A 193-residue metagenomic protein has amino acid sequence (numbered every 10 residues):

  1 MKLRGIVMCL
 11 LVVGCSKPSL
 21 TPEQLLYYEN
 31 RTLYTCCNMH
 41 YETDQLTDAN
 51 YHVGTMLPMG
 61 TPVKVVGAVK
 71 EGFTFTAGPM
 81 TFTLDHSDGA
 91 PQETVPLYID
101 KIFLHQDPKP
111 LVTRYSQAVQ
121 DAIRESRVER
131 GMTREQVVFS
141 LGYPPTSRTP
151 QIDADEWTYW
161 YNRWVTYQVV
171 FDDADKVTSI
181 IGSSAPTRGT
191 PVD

Functional and structural regions predicted by a protein language model:
K2-M8: Sec-dependent signal peptide recognition, specifically the positively charged N-region followed immediately by
V12-G14: C-terminal motif of bacterial Sec signal peptides marking the signal peptidase cleavage site
S16-D193: Residues within mature, well-folded domains
